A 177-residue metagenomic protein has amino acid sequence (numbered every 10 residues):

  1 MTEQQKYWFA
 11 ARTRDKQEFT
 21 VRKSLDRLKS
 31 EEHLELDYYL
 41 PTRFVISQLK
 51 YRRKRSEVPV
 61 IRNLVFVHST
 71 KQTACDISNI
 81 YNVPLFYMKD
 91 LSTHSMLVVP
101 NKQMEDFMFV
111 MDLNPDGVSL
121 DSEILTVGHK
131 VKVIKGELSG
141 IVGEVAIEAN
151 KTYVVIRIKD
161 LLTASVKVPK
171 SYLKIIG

Functional and structural regions predicted by a protein language model:
T2-V127, A146, V155-G177: Acidic-enriched and Gly/Ser
G140-E148: Short beta-strand-centered aromatic/proline hotspots
T152: Glycine-centered loop/turn positions within well-structured domains that cap or flank conserved ligand/cofactor-binding
